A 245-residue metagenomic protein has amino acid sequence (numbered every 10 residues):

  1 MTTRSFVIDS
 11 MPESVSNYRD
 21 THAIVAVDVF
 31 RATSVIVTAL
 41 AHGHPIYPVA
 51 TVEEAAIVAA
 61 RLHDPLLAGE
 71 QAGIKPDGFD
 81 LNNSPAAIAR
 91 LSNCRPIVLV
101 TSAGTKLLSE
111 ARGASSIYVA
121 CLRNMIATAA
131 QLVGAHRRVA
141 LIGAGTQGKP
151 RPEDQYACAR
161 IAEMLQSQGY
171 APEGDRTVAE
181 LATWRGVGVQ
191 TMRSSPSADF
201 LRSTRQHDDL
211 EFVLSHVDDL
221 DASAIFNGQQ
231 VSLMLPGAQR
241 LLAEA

Functional and structural regions predicted by a protein language model:
S5-F6, H22-V25, P45-Y47, D64-L67 (+5 more regions): Structural motif
V7-Y18, A32-H44, E54-T101, T105 (+1 more regions): Residues that scaffold, gate, or flank divalent-cation-dependent active/transport sites
V29-A41, P48-A50, L214-L220, F226: N-terminal low-complexity or amphipathic/hydrophobic leaders
F30-S34, A50-E54, S102, R123 (+3 more regions): Conserved active-site and cofactor/substrate-binding residues in soluble primary-metabolism enzymes
D80-S116, A135, P152-A245: Long, charged alpha-helical interface segments
T101-S102, C121, G143-G145: Short, structured patches in soluble enzyme cores that scaffold and shape functional sites
A140-T146, G169: Glycine-rich anion-binding loop/nest that anchors nucleotide
A144-D154: Phosphate/ribose-phosphate-bearing ligand recognition and processing surfaces, centered on ADP-ribose/NAD(+/P+) systems
